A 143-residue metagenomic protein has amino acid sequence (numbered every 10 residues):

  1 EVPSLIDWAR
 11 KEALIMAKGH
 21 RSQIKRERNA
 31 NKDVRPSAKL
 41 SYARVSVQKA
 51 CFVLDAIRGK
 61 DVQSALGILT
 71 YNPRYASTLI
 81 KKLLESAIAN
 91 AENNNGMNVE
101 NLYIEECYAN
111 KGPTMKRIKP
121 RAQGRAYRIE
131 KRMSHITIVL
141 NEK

Functional and structural regions predicted by a protein language model:
E1-I15: Short, Lys/Arg-enriched N-terminal segments with co-localized hydrophobic residues within the first ~10-30 amino acids
I6-D7, H20, Q123: A generic alpha-helix propensity feature with a strong bias for hydrophobic helices
E12, A17-A109, M133-K143: Ribosome large-subunit tunnel/peptidyl-transferase-proximal elements
G112-K143: Strongly charged
